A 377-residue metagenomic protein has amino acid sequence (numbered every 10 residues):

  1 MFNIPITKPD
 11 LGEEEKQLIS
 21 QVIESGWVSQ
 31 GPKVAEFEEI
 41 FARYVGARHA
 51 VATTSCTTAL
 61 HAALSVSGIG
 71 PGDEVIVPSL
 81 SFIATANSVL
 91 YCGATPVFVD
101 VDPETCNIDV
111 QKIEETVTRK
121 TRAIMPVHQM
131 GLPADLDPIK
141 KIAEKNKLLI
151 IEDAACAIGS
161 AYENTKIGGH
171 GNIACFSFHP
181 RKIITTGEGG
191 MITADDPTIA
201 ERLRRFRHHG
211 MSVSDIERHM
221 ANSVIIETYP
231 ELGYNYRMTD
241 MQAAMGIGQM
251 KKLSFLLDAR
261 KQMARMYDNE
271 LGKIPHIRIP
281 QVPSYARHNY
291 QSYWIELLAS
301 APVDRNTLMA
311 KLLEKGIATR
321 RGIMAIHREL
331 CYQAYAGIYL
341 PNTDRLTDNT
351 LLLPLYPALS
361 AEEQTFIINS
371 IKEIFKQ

Functional and structural regions predicted by a protein language model:
M1-W27, P32, T228-P230, P354: N-terminal "arm"/small-domain region of PLP-dependent enzymes with the aminotransferase-like
L11, S29, S81, E104-T105 (+5 more regions): Glycine-/small-residue-rich active-site loops that bind phosphorylated ligands and cofactors
W27-E74, S88-C92, F98-D100, T165: Phosphate-binding glycine-rich loop
A35-E39, A47-A50, Q111, A123-V127 (+5 more regions): PLP-dependent aminotransferase class I/II
V51, I76, V97, I150-I151 (+3 more regions): Structural detector of well-ordered beta-strand residues that form the stable sheet scaffold of enzyme domains
S65-A154, A161: PLP-dependent aminotransferase-like
E152-T186, I225-P230, R278: Conserved active-site segment immediately N-terminal to the catalytic lysine that forms the internal aldimine
G169-V213: Active-site PLP attachment segment
